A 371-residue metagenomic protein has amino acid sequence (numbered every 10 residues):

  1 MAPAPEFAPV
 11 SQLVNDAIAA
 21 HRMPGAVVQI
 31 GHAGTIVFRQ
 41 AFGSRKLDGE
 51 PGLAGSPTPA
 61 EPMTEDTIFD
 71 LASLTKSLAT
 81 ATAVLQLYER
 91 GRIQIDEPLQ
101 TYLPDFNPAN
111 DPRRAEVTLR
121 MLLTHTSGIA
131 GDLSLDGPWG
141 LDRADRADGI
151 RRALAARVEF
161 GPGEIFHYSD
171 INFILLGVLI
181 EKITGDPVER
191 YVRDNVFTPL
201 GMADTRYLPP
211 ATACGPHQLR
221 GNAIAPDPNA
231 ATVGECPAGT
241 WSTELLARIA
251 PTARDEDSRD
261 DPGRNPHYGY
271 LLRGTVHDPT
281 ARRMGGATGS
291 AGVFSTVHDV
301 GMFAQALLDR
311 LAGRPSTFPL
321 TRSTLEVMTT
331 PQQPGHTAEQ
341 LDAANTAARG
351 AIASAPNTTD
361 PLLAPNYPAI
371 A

Functional and structural regions predicted by a protein language model:
A2-F69, R92-Q94, A109, R151-A156: Short, conserved catalytic-motif segment at the N-terminal edge
A8-A17, G34-I36, D70-D96, F173-E181 (+1 more regions): Active-site SXXK
I30-A33, Q100-N107, E326-M328: Acidic helix-start/capping segments at beta-turn-to-alpha-helix junctions
Q40, I93, E97, V117 (+1 more regions): Short beta-to-alpha loop/turn elements within the nucleotide-binding domains of ABC transporters
K46, N110-A371: Short, surface-exposed loop or secondary-structure junction motifs that flank catalytic or metal-binding residues
F69-A72, F166-Y168: Catalytic tyrosine of NAD(P)H-dependent dehydrogenase/reductases that use a Tyr as the general acid/base
I95-N110, T198-L200: Short, glycine/proline-biased beta-turn/loop segments that scaffold the active-site neighborhood
